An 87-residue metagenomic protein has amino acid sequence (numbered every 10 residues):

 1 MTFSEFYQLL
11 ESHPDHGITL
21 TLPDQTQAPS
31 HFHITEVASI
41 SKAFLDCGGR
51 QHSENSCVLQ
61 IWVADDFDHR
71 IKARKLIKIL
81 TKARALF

Functional and structural regions predicted by a protein language model:
M1-E5: Active-site acidic/histidine clusters and adjacent loop/turn architecture that either coordinate catalytic ions
Y7-E36: Small/polar-rich, solvent-exposed N-terminal microdomains that initiate assembly or binding
P14, I77-F87: Helix-rich interaction surfaces within compact, conserved domain-sized segments that mediate assembly or partner
P29-R50: Short, solvent-exposed beta-alpha or beta-beta edge segments that form flexible loop/patches at the rim of ligand
F44, R74-L76: Structured interface patches
S53-W62: Glycine-rich, often proline-containing surface loops adjacent to acidic residues and nearby aromatics that form
V63-D68: A generic structural motif
H69-A73: Ordered, soluble secondary-structure elements with a strong preference for glycine-centered loop motifs and nearby
